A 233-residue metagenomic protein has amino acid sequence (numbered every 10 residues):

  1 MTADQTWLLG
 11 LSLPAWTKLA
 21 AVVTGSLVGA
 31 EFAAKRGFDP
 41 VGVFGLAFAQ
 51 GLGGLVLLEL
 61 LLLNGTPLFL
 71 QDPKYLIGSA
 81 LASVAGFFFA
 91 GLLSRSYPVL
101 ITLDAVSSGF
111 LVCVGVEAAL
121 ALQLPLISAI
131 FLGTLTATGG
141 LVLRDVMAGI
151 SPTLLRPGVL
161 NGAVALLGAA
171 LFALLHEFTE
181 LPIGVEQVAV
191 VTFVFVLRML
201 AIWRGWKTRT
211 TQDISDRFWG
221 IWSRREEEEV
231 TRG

Functional and structural regions predicted by a protein language model:
M1-G10, W206-G233: Intrinsically disordered, low-complexity non-transmembrane regions of multi-pass membrane transporters
M1-L13, L60-L70, G115-S128, L174-V185: Helix-coil boundary and interhelical linker segments in multi-pass alpha-helical membrane proteins
G10-V22, P67-L81, P125-T138: Structural signature of hydrophobic alpha-helical transmembrane segments
A15-V28, A49, L167-G168: The first (N-terminal) embedded transmembrane alpha-helix
S26-R36, E59, V84-Y97, V142-T153 (+1 more regions): C-terminal ends of transmembrane helices
V41-A49, D72-L76, Y97-S108, I130-L132 (+1 more regions): Cytoplasmic-side transmembrane-helix entry/capping segments in multi-pass membrane proteins
G45-A49, V56-L62, F131, L135 (+2 more regions): Short, structured motif recognition centered on aromatic/hydrophobic residues
A47-L55, D104-E117, L160-A173, F218-E228: Small-residue-rich segments of transmembrane alpha-helices in multi-pass membrane proteins, especially helix faces
